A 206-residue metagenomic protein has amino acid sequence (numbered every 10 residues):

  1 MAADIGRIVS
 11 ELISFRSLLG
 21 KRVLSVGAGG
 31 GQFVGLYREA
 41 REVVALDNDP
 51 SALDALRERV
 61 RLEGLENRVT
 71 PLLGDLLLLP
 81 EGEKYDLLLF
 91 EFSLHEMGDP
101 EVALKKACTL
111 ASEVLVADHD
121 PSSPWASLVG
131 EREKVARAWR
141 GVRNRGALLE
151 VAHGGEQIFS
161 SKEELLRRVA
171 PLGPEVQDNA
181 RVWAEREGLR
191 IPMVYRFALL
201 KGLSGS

Functional and structural regions predicted by a protein language model:
A2-K21: Conserved alpha-helix/loop element of class I SAM-dependent methyltransferases that forms part of the SAM/SAH-binding
K21, R41, D86, S112: Conserved acidic residues
L24, G29-L78: Class I SAM-dependent methyltransferase SAM/SAH-binding core
G30, R137-S206: Conserved Class I S-adenosyl-L-methionine
L77-L87: A short acidic, Gly/Pro-enriched loop at the edge of an enzyme's catalytic core that lines a small-molecule cofactor
L87-D99: A short SAM/SAH-binding and catalytic strip from SAM-dependent methyltransferases
E101-V114: A short glycine-rich, Lys/Arg-flanked "PGG" loop and its adjoining helix->strand segment in the class I
L115-G141: Conserved class I S-adenosyl-L-methionine
